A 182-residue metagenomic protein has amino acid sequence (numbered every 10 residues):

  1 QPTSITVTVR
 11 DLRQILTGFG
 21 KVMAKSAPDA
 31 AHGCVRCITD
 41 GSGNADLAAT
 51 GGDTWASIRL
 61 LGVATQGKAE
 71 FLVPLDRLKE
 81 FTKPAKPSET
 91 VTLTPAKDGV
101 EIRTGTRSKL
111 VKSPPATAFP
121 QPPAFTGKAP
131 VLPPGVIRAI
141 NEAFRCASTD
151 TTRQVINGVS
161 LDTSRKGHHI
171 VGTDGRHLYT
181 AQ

Functional and structural regions predicted by a protein language model:
Q1-Q182: Structural preference for solvent-exposed beta-strand-turn elements and adjacent flexible terminal/loop segments within
